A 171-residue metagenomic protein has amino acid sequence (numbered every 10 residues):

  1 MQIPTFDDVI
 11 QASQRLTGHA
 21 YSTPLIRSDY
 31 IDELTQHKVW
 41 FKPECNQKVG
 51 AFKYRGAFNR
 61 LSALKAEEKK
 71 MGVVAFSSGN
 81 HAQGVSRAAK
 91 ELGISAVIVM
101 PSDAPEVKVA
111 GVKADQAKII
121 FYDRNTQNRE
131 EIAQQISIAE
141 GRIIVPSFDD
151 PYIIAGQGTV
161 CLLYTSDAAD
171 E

Functional and structural regions predicted by a protein language model:
M1-S166: PLP-dependent amino-acid enzyme catalytic core
D167-E171: Single conserved hydrophobic/aromatic residue that forms the stacking wall/gate of nucleotide- or nucleobase-binding
